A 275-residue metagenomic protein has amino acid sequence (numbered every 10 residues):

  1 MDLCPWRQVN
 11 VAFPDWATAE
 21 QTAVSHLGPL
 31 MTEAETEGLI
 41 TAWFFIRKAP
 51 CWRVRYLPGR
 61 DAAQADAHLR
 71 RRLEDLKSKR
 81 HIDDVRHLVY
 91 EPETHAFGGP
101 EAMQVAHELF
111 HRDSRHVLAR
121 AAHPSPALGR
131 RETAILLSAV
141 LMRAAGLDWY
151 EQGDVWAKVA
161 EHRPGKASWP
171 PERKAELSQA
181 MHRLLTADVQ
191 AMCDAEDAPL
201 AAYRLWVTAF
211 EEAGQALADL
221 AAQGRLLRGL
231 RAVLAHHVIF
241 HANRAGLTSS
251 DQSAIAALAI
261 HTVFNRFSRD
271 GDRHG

Functional and structural regions predicted by a protein language model:
M1-G275: An acidic, charge-biased composition feature
